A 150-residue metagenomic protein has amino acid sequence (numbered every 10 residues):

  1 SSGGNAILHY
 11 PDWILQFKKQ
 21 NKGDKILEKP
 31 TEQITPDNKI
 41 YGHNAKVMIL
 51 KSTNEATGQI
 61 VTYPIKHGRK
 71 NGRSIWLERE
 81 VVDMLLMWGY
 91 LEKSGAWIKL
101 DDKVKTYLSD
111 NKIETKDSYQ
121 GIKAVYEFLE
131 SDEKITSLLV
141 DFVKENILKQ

Functional and structural regions predicted by a protein language model:
S1-W88: Phosphate-binding/switch region of NTP-binding enzymes
G89-W97: Glycine-rich phosphate/pyrophosphate-binding loops and their adjacent beta-strand/loop elements at enzyme active sites
A96-Q150: Terminal-proximal interaction/regulatory segments of ATP-powered molecular machines
